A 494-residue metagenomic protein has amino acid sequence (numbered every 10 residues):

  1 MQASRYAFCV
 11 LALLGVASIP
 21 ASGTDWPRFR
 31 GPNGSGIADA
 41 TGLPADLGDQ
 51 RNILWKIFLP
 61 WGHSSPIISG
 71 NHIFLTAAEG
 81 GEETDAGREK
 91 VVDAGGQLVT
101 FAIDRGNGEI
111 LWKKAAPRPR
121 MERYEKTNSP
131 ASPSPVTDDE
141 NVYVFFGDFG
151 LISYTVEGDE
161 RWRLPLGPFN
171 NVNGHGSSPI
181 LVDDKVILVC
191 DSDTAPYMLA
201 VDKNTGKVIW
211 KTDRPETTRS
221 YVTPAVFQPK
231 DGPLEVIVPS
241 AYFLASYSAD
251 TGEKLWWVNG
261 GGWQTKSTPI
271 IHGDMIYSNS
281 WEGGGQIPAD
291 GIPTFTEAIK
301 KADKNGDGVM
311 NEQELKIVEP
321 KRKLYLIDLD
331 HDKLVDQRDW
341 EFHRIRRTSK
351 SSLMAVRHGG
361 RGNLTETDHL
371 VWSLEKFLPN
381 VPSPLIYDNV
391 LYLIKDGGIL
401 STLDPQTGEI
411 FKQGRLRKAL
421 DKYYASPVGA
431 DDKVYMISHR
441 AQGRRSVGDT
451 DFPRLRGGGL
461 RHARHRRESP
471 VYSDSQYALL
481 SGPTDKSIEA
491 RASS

Functional and structural regions predicted by a protein language model:
M1-Y6: N-terminal secretory signal peptides that target proteins for export/translocation
A7-S18: Bacterial N-terminal signal peptides
L13, R491-S493: Short, linear, compositionally biased motifs with a strong N-terminal bias
A21-R491: Noncatalytic, solvent-exposed loop/strand surfaces of beta-propeller-type extracellular/periplasmic domains
